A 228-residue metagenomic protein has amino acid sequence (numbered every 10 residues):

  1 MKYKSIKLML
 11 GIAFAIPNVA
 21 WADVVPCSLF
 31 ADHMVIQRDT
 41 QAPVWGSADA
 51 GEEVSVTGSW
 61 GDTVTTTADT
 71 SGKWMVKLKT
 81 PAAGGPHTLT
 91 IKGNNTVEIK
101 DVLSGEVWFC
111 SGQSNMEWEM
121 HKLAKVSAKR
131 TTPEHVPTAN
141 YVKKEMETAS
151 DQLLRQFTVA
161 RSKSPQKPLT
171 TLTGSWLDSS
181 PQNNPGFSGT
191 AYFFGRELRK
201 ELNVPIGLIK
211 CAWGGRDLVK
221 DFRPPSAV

Functional and structural regions predicted by a protein language model:
M1-K7: Positively charged n-region of N-terminal signal peptides that target proteins for export
K7-N18: Bacterial N-terminal signal peptides
W21-V228: Cell-envelope and extracellular/periplasmic
